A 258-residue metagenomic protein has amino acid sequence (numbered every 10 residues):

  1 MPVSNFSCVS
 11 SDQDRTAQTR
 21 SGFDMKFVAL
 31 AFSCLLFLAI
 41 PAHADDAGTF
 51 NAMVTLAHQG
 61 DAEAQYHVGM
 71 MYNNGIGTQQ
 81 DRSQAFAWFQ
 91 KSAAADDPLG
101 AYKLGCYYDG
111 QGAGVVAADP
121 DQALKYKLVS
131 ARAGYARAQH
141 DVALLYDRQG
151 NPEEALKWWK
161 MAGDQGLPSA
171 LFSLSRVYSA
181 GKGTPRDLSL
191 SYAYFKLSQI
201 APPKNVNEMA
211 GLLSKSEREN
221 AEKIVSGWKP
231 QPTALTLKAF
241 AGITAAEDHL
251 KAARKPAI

Functional and structural regions predicted by a protein language model:
A29-A39: Bacterial N-terminal signal peptides
H58-D61, N74-I76, D81, A94-D97 (+6 more regions): Short helix-capping/linker turns of helical repeat alpha-solenoids
H67-N74, K103-G112, H140-Q149, S173-A180 (+2 more regions): Hydrophobic face of amphipathic alpha-helices that form TPR/SEL1-like repeat modules and related alpha-solenoid
P98-L99, K103-G112, D121, K125-Q165: Alpha-helical adaptor scaffolds
I200-I258: Terminal, low-structured helical/coil segments at or just beyond the last alpha-helical repeat
